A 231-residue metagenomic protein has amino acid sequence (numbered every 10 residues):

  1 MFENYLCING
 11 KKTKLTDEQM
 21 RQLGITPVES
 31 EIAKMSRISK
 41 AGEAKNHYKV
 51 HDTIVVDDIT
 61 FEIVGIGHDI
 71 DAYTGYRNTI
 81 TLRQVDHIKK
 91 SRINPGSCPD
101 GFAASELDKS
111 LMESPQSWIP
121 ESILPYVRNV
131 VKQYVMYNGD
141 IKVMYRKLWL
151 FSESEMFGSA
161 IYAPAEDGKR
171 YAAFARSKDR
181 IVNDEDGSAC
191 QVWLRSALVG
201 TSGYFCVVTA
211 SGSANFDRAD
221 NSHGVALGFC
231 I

Functional and structural regions predicted by a protein language model:
F2, L6, K12-I231: Collagenous Gly-X-Y triple-helix signature in extracellular proteins
